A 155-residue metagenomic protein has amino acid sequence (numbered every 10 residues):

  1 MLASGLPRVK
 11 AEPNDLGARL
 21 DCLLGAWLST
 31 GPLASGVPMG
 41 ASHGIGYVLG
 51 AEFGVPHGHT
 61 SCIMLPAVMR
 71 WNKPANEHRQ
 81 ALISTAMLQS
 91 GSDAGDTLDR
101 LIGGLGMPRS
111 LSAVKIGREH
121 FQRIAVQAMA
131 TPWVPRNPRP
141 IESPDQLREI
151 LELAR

Functional and structural regions predicted by a protein language model:
M1-T97: Active-site segments that bind and position negatively charged phosphate/pyrophosphate groups
Q89-R155: C-terminal charged capping/lid subdomain of soluble metabolic enzymes
